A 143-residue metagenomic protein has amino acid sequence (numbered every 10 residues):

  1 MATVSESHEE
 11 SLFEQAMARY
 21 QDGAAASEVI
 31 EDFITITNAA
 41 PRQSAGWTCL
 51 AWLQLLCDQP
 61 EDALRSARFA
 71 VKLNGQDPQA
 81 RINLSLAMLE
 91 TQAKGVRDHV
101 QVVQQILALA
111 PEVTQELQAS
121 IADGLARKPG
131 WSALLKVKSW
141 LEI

Functional and structural regions predicted by a protein language model:
E6-A39, C49: Alpha-helical segment of the N-proximal tetratricopeptide repeat
D22-G23, C57, T91-A93: Structural motif corresponding to the intra-repeat A-B loop/turn of tetratricopeptide repeats
V29, A63, V96-H99: Single-residue signature of alpha-solenoid repeat helices
T35-I36, F69-A70, V103-I106: Canonical positions in the second alpha-helix
P41, G75, A108-P111: Short coil turns that delineate tetratricopeptide repeat
V102-I143: Terminal, low-structured helical/coil segments at or just beyond the last alpha-helical repeat
